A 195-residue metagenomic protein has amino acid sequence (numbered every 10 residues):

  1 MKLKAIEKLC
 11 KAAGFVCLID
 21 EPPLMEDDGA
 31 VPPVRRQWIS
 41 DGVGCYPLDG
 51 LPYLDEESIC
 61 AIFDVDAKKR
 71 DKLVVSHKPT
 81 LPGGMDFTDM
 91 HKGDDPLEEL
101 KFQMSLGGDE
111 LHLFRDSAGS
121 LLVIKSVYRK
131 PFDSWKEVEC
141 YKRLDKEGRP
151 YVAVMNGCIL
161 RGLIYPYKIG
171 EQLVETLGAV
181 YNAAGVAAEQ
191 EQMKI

Functional and structural regions predicted by a protein language model:
M1-P33, W38-G42, Y46-L48: Intrinsically disordered, low-complexity linker/loop segments enriched in Gly/Pro and charged/polar residues
D20, L54-E57: Glycine-centered loop/turn motifs
D41-G44, D49-G50, E57-I195: C-terminal functional regions that serve as terminal interaction/effector modules
